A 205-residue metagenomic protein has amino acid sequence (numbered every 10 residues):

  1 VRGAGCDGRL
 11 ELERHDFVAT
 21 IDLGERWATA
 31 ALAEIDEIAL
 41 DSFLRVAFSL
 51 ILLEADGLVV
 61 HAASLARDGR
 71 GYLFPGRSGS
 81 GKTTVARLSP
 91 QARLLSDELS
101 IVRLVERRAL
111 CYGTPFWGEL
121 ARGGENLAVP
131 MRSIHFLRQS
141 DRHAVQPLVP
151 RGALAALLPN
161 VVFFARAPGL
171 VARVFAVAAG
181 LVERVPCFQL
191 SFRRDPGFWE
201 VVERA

Functional and structural regions predicted by a protein language model:
V1-S78, L88-L95, S100-A205: A noncatalytic interaction/capping subdomain that flanks phosphate/NTP-handling catalytic cores
K82: Conserved lysine of the Walker
V85: Hydrophobic positions on the alpha1 helix immediately C-terminal to the Walker A/P-loop
